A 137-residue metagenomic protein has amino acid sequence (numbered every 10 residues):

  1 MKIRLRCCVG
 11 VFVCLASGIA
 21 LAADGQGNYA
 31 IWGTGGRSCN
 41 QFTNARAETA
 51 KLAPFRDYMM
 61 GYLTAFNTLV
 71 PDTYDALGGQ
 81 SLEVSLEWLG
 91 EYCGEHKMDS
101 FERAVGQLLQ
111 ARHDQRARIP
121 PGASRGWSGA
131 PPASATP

Functional and structural regions predicted by a protein language model:
M1-V9: Bacterial N-terminal signal peptides that target proteins for export
C8-V9, L15, N40, G94: Secreted/luminal cysteine- and crosslink-motif detector
S17-I19: N-terminal signal peptide c-region/cleavage motif recognized by signal peptidases
A23-D24: Boundary of Sec targeting at the N-terminus
G27-E91, E95: Short N-proximal segments of mature Sec-exported proteins
M98-P137: C-terminal partner/receptor-binding element of secreted or periplasmic proteins
